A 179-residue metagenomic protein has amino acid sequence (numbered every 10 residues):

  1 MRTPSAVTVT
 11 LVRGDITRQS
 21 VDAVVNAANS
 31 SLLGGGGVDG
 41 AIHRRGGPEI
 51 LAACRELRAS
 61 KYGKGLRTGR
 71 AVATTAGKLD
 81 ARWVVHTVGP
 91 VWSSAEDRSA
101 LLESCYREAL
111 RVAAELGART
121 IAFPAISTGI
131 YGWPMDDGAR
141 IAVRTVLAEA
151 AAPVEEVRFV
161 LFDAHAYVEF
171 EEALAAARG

Functional and structural regions predicted by a protein language model:
M1-G179: Macrodomain-like recognition of ADP-ribose-binding/processing modules
